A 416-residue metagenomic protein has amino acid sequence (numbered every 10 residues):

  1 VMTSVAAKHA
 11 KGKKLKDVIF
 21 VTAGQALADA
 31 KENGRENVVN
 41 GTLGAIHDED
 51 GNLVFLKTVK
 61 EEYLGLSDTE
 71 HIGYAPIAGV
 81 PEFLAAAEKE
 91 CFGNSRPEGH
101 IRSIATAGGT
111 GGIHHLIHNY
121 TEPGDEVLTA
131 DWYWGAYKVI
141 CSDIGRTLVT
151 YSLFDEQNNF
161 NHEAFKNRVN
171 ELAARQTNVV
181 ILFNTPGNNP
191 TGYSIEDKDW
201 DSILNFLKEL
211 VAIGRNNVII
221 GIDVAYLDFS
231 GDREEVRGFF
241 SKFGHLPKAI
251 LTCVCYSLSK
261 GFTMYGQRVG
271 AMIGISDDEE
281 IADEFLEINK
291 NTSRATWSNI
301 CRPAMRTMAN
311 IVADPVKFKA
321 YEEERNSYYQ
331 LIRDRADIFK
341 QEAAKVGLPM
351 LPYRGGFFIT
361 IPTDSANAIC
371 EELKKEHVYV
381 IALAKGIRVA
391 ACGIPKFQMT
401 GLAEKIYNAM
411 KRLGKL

Functional and structural regions predicted by a protein language model:
S4, K8, K16, P81 (+5 more regions): PLP-dependent enzyme catalytic core of the Aspartate aminotransferase-like
L15-A107, L416: N-terminal small-domain helix-loop-helix segment of the aminotransferase-like
D48, Y321-E372: Conserved PLP-binding catalytic core of the aspartate aminotransferase-like
S67-N217, L227-L246: Conserved core of the PLP fold type I
A86, H245-R325: Conserved core segment of the aminotransferase class I/II
H100, P352-F358, A382-G386: Short Gly/Ser/Thr- and Asp/Glu-enriched loop/turn motifs at secondary-structure junctions
G221: Generic enzyme active-site microenvironment
V224: Walker B catalytic acidic pair
